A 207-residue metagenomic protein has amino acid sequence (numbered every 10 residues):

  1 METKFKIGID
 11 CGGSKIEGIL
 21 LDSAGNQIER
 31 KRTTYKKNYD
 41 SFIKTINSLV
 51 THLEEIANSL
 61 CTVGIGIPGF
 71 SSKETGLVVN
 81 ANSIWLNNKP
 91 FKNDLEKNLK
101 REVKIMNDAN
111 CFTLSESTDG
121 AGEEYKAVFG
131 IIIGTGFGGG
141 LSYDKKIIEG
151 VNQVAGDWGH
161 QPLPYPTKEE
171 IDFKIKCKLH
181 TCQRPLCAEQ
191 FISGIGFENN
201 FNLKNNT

Functional and structural regions predicted by a protein language model:
E2-K44, S48, L77-V78, I147 (+1 more regions): Short glycine-rich, Thr/Ser-proximal phosphate-binding strand/loop in the N-terminal lobe of ATP-dependent enzymes
K4-D10, T62-G64, V128-I132, G138: Short glycine-aspartate micro-motif
G8, L20, F70-S71, L141: Hydrophobic beta-strand positions
S14, P68-S71, G134-G136: Short glycine-rich anion-binding loops that position phosphate/pyrophosphate groups of nucleotides and phosphorylated
I19-L21, Y39, K104, D119-T207: Glycine/GP-enriched mid-protein hinge/lid loop-to-helix segment characteristic of carbohydrate kinases
D22, I67, E74, Y143-D144: A cytosolic small-molecule/anion-sensing beta-strand core signal
D40-N47, T51, S59-V63, F70-A127 (+1 more regions): Glycine-rich phosphate-binding loop and adjoining helix at the ATP-binding site of ATP-dependent phosphoryl-transfer
